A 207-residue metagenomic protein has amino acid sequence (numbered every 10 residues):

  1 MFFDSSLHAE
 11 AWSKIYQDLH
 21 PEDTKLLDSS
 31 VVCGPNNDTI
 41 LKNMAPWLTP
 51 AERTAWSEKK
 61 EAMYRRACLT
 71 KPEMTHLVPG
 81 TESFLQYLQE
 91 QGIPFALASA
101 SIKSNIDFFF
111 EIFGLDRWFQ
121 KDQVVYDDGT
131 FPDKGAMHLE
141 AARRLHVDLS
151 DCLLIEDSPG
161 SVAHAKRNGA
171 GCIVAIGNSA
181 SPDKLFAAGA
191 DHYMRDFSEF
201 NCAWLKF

Functional and structural regions predicted by a protein language model:
M1-E82, E90-Q91: N-terminal helical cap/lid subdomain that shapes the substrate entry/recognition surface in HAD-like hydrolases
Q86, K103, F108-F207: Asp-based, Mg2+/Mn2+-dependent phosphohydrolase catalytic module
S99-S101: Conserved phosphate-coupling serine/threonine residues in phosphotransfer and NTP-handling enzymes
